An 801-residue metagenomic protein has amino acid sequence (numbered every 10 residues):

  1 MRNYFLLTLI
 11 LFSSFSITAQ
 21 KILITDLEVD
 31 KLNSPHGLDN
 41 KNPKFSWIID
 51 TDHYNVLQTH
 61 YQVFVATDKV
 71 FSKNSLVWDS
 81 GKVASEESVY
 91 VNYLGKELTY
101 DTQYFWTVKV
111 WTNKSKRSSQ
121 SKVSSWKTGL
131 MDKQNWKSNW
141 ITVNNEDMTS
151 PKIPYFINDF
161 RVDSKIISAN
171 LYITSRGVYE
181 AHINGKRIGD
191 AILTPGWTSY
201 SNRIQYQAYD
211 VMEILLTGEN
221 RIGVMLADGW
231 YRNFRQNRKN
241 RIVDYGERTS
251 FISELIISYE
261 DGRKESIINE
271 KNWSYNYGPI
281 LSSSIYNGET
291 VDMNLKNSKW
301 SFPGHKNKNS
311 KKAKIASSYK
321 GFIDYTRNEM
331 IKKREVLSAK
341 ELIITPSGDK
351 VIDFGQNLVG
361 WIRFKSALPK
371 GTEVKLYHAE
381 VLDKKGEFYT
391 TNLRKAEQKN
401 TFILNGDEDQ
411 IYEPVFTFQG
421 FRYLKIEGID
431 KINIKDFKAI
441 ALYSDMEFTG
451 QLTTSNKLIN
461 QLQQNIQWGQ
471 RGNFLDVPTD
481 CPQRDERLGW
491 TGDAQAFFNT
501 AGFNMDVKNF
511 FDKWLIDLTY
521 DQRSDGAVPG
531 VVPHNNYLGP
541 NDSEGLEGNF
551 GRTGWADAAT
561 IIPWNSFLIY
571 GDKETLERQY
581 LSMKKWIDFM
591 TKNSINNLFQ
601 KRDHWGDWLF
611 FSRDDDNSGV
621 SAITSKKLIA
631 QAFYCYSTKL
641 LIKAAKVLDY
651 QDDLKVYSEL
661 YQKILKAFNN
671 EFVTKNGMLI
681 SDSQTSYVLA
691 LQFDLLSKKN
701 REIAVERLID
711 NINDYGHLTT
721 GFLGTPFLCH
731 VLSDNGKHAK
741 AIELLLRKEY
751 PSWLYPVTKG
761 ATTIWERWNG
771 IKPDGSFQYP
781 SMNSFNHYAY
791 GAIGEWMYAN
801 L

Functional and structural regions predicted by a protein language model:
M1-L23: Bacterial Sec-dependent N-terminal signal peptides
F5, S16-I17, H36, S164 (+3 more regions): Flexible interhelical turns and helix-capping residues at alpha-helix boundaries within structured domains
L6-L7, I459, T638, S683: Generic alpha-helix initiation/capping and coil-helix boundary signal
S14-I17, D210, R613, G619: Compositionally biased regions
I22-R484, G492-D493, N509-D512, D525-P533 (+3 more regions): Extracellular/oxidizing-compartment recognition motifs
I188, W230, K239, G489-L801: Active-site core of glycosidic bond-cleaving carbohydrate-active enzymes
